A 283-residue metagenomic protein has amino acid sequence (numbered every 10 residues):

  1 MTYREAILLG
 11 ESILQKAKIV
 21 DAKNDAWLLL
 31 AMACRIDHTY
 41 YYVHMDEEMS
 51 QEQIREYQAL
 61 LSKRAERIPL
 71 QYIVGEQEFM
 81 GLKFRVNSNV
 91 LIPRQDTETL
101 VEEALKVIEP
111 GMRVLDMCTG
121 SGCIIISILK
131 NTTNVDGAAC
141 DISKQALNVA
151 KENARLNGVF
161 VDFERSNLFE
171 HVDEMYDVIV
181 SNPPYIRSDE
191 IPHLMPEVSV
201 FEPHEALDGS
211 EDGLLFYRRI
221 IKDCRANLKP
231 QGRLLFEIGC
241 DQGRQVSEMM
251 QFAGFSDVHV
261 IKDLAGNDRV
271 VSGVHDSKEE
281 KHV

Functional and structural regions predicted by a protein language model:
M1-I36, Y42: Non-catalytic accessory regions of SAM-dependent methyltransferases
L14, A154, C224, M250: Conserved hydrophobic residues forming the short capping helix/wall of the S-adenosyl-L-methionine
A31-K106: Conserved AdoMet
Q71, I186-D189, D241: Active-site beta-alpha loop architecture of Rossmann-like, nucleotide-cofactor-dependent enzymes
Q95-H193, E197, R219: Conserved SAM/SAH cofactor-binding pocket of Class I
I142-K144, P196-K229, R233, G239-Q242: Glycine-rich S-adenosyl-L-methionine
I238-A253: Short alpha-helix
Q251-V283: Core SAM-dependent methyltransferase catalytic element
